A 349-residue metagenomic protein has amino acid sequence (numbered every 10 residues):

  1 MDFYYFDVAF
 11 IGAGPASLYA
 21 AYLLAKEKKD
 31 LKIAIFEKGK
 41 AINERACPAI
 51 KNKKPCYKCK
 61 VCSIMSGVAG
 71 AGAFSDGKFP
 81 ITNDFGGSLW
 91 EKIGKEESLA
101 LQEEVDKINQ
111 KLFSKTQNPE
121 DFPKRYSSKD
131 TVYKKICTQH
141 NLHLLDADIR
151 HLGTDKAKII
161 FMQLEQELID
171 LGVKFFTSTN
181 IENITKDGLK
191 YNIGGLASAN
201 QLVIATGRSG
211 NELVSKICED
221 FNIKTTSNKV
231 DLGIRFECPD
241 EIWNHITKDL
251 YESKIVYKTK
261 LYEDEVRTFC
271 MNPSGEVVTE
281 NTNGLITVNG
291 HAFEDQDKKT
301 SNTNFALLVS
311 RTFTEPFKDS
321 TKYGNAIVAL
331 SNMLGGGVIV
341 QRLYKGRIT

Functional and structural regions predicted by a protein language model:
D2-G86, S128-T349: Residues forming the flavin
C59, S66-P123: Dinucleotide-binding Rossmann-like beta1-alpha1 core, especially the glycine-rich loop that anchors the ADP
